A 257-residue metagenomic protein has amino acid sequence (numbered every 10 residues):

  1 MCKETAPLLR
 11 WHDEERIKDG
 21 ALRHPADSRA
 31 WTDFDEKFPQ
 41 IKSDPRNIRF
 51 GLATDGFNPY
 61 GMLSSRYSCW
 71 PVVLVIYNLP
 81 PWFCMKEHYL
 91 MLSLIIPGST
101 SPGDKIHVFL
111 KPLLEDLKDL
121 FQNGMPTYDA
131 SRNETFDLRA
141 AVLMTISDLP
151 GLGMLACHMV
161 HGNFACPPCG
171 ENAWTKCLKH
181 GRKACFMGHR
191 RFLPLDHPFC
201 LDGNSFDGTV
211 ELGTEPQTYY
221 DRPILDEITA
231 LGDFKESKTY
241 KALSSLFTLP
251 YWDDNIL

Functional and structural regions predicted by a protein language model:
M1-L257: A structural signal for the principal folded core domain
